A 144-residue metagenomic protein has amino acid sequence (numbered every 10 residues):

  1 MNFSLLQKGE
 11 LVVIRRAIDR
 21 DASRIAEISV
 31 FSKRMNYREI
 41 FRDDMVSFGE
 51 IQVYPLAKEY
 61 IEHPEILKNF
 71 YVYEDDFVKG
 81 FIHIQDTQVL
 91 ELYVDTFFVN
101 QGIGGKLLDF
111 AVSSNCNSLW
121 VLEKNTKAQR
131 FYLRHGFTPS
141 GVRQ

Functional and structural regions predicted by a protein language model:
V13-E27, Y37: A short beta-loop-alpha structural element at the N-terminal edge of CoA-dependent acyl/N-acetyltransferase catalytic
V30-E59: Conserved GNAT-fold acetyl-CoA-binding loop/helix
V53-Y71, Q88: A short helix-loop-beta-strand connector motif used in the catalytic cores of GNAT acetyltransferases and, in some
V72, D76-Y93: Conserved beta-strand in the GNAT
Q88-N100, V121-L122: A short, internal acetyl-CoA/4′-phosphopantetheine-binding micro-motif in the GNAT/acyltransferase core
V94, N100-S113, R130, R134: Conserved acetyl-CoA-binding loop-helix of GNAT-fold acetyltransferases
S113-K127: Conserved GNAT acetyl-CoA-binding A-motif
S118-L122, T138-Q144: Conserved catalytic-core motifs of GNAT/GCN5-like acyltransferases
